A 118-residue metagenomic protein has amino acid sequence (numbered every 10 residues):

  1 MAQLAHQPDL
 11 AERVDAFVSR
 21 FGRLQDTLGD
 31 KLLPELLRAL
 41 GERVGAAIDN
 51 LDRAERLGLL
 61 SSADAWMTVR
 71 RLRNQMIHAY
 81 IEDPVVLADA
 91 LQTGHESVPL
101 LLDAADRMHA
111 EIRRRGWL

Functional and structural regions predicted by a protein language model:
M1-L118: Solvent-exposed interaction patches of small proteins and small membrane subunits
